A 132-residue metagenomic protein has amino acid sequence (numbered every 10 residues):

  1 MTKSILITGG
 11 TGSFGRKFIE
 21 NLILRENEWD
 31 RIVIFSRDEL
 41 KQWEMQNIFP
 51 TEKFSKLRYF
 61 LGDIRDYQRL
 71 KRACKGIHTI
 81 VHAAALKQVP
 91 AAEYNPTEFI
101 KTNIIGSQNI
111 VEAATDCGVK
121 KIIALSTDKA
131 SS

Functional and structural regions predicted by a protein language model:
K3-R25: N-terminal Rossmann NAD(P)H-binding glycine-rich loop of SDR-like oxidoreductase domains
E26-K41: Conserved glycine-rich Rossmann-like NAD(P)H-binding loop of the short-chain dehydrogenase/reductase
S36, F60-L61, K101: Conserved residues in the N-terminal Rossmann fold of short-chain dehydrogenase/reductase
L40, R65, K87: Adenine-nucleotide cofactor-binding loop residues
E44-F54: Short, conserved SAM-binding/catalytic segment of Class I S-adenosyl-L-methionine-dependent methyltransferases
R58-T79: Conserved Rossmann-fold cofactor-binding substructure of NAD(P)-dependent oxidoreductases
T79-H82, L86-S132: Conserved Rossmann-fold NAD(P)-dependent oxidoreductase catalytic core, especially the SDR/UDP-sugar
